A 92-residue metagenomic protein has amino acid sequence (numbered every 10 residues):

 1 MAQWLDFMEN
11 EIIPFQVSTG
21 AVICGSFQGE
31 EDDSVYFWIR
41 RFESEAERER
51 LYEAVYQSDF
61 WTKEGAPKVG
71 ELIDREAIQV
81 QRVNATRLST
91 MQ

Functional and structural regions predicted by a protein language model:
M1-L5: Short, surface-exposed ligand-recognition loops at beta-strand->loop->(often short) alpha-helix junctions that present
D6-C24, R41-Q81: An amphipathic, aromatic/His-enriched active-site/gating alpha helix that lines ligand/cofactor pockets
S26-G29: Short beta-strand
E31-S34: Short acidic/glycine-enriched loop/turn segments that link adjacent beta-strands
D74-E76, V83-Q92: Acidic/histidine-enriched, glycine/proline-rich intrinsically disordered or flexible terminal extensions
